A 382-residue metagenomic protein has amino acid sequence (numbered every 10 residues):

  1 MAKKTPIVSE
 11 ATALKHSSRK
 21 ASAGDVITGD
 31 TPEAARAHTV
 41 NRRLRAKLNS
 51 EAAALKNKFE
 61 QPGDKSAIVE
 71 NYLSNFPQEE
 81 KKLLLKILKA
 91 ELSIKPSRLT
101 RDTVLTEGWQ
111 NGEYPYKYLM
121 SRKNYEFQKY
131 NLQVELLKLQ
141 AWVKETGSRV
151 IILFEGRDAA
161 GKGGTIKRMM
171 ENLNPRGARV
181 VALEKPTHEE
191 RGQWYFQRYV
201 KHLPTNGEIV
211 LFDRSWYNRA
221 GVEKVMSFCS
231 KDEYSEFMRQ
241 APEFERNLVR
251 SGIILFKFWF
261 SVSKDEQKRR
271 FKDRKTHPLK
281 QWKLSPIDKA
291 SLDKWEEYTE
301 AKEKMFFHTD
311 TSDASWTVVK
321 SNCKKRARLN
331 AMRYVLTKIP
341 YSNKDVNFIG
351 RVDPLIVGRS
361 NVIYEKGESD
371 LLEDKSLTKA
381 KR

Functional and structural regions predicted by a protein language model:
A2-K4, V222-M238, V249-E300, N347-P354: A glycine- and Lys/Arg-enriched "phosphate-lid" helix/loop adjacent to the NTP-binding pocket of small-molecule kinases
F76-Q133: Charged, amphipathic alpha-helical linker segments immediately N-terminal to NTP-binding catalytic cores
S121, Q128, A178-M238, P242: Conserved nucleotide-sensing/catalytic segment adjacent to the nucleotide-binding pocket in NTP-handling enzymes
V134-K144: Pre-Walker A adenine-sensing motif
I151-E155, I253-E266, P286-A290, T311-A327: Phosphate-binding beta-loop-alpha motif at adenosine-nucleotide cofactor sites
I152-M170: Glycine-rich phosphate-binding P-loop
P175-R179, T205-E208, V249-F256, H277-K280 (+1 more regions): Short glycine-/polar-rich loops that comprise or flank the Walker A/P-loop and associated switch/sensor motifs
E300-E303, F307-R382: NTP-dependent small-molecule kinase module
